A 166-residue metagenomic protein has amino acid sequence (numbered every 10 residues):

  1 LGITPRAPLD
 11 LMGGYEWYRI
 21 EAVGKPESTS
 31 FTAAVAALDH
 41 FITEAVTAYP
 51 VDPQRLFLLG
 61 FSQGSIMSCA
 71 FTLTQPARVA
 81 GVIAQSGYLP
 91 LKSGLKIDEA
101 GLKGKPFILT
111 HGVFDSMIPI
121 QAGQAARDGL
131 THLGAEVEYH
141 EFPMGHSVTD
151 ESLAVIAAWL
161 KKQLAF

Functional and structural regions predicted by a protein language model:
L1-R55: Serine-hydrolase catalytic machinery in alpha/beta-hydrolase-like enzymes
R6, L59, I83-S86, T110 (+1 more regions): Alpha/beta-hydrolase-fold catalytic nucleophile elbow
A7-L11, L89, H146: Alpha/beta-hydrolase active-site loop signature
G13-W17, L95-I97, E151-A154: Short aromatic-enriched loop/helix-cap "lid" or pocket-rim segments at secondary-structure transitions that line
Q54-L102: Primarily recognizes the serine-hydrolase "nucleophile elbow" in alpha/beta-hydrolase and SGNH/GDSL folds
I108, Q121-F166: C-terminal catalytic histidine-bearing segment of alpha/beta-hydrolase fold enzymes
I108-H111, D115: Short beta-strand/loop motif that positions the catalytic acidic residue of the alpha/beta-hydrolase fold
